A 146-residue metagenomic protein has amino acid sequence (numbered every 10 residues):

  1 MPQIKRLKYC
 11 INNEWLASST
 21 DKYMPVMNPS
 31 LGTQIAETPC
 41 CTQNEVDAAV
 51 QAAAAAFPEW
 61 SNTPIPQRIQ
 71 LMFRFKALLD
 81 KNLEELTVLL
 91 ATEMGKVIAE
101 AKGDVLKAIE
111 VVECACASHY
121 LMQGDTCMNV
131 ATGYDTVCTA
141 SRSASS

Functional and structural regions predicted by a protein language model:
M1-E37, Q70, R74, M122-S146: Terminal low-complexity tails and localization/encapsulation signals of metabolic enzymes
I35-M122: Glycine-rich loop-to-alpha-helix module at the N-terminal edge of alpha/beta enzyme cores
